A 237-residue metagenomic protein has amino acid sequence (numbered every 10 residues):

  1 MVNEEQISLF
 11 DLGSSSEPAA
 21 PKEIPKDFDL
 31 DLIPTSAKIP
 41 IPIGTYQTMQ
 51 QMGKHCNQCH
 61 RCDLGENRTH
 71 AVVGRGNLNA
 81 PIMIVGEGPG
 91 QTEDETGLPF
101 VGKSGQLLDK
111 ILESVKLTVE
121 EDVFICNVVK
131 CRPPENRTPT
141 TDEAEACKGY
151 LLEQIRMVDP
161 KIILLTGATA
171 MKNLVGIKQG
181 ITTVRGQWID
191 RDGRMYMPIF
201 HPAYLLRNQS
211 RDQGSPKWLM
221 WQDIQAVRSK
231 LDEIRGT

Functional and structural regions predicted by a protein language model:
V2-T237: A polyanion-binding, active-site-adjacent surface
